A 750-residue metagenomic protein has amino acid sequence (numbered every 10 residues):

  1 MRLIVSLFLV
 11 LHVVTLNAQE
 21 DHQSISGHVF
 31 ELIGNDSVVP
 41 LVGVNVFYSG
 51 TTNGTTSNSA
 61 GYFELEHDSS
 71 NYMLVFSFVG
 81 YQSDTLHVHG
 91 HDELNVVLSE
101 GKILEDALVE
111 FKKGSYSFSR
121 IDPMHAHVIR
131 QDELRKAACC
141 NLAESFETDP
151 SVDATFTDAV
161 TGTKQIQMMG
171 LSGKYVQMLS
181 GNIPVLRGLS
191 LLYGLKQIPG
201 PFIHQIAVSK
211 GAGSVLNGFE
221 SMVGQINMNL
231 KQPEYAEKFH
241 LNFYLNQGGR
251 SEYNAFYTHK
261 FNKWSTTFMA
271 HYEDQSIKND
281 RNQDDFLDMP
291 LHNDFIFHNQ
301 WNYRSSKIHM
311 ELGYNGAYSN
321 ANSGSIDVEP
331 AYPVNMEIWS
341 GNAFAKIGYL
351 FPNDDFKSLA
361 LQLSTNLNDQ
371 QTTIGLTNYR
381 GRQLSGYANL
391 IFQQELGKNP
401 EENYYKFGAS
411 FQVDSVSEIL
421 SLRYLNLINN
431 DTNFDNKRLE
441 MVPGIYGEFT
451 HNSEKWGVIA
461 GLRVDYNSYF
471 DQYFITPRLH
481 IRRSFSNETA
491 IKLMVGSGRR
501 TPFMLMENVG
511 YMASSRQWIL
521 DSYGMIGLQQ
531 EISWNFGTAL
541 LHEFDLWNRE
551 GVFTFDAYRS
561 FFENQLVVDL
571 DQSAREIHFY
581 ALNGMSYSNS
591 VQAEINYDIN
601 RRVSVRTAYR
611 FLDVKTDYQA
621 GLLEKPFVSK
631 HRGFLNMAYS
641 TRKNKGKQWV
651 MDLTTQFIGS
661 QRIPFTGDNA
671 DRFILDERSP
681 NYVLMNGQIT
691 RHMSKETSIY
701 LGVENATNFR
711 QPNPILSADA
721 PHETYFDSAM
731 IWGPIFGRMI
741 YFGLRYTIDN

Functional and structural regions predicted by a protein language model:
F30-D36, V42-S49, S77-V79, H91-R135 (+2 more regions): Short, acidic, small-residue-rich periplasmic hinge/interaction motif at the N-terminus of Gram-negative outer-membrane
F63-E66, I183-K210: Short acidic/polar hinge/loop motifs at secondary-structure boundaries that mediate gating or recognition
D92-V97, L142-S145, K164-Q167, L179 (+6 more regions): N-terminal periplasmic accessory domains that precede and gate Gram-negative outer-membrane beta-barrel machines
R187-L189, P201-H204, V215-N282, P290-F297 (+2 more regions): Outer-membrane beta-barrel translocator/receptor signature
Q275-I296, R304-L359, T365-S385: Flexible loop and strand-edge segments within Gram-negative outer membrane beta-barrel domains
S358-T372, S484, K492, G527-A581 (+1 more regions): Membrane-embedded beta-barrel scaffold of Gram-negative outer-membrane proteins
N452-G457, A557-F561, A581-P664: Gram-negative outer-membrane beta-barrel transporters
V605, F657-T666, R691-N750: C-terminal beta-signal and adjacent terminal beta-strands/loops of Gram-negative outer-membrane beta-barrel proteins
